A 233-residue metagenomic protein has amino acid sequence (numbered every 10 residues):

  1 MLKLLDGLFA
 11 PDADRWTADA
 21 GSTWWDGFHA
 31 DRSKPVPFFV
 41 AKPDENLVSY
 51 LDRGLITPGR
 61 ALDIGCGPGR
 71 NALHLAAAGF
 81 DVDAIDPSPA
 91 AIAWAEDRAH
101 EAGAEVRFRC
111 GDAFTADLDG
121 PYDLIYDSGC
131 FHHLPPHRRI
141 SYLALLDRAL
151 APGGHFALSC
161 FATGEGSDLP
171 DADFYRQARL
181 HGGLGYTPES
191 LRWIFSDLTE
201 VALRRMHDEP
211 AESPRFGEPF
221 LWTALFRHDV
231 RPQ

Functional and structural regions predicted by a protein language model:
M1-L62, P68-G120, L134-L145, H155-Q233: Class I (Rossmann-like) S-adenosyl-L-methionine-dependent methyltransferase catalytic domain, capturing the SAM-binding
D123: Conserved acidic residues
Y126: A conserved beta-strand element that flanks and buttresses the S-adenosyl-L-methionine
G129-H133: Short catalytic micro-motifs in class I SAM-dependent methyltransferases
R148: Short, conserved loop/helix-junction motifs that constitute active-site signature segments in enzyme catalytic cores
